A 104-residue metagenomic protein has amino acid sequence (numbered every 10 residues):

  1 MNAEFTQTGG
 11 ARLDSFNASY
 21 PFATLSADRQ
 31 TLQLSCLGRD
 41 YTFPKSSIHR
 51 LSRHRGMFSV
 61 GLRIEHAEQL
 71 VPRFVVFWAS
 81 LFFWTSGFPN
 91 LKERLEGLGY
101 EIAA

Functional and structural regions predicted by a protein language model:
M1-S26, A67, F83-A104: Anionic N-terminal interaction surfaces
F22, H54-L81: Canonical pleckstrin homology
T24, D40-F43: Structural motif
S26-T31, S46, A67-Q69: Short, solvent-exposed coil/turn segments at beta-strand boundaries
L32, T42-G56: Phosphoinositide-dependent membrane-docking surfaces
S35-R39, A67: Short strand-coil-strand connectors
F43, S59, S86: Residues that form or flank phosphate/diphosphate-binding pockets in enzymes that use nucleotide phosphates
